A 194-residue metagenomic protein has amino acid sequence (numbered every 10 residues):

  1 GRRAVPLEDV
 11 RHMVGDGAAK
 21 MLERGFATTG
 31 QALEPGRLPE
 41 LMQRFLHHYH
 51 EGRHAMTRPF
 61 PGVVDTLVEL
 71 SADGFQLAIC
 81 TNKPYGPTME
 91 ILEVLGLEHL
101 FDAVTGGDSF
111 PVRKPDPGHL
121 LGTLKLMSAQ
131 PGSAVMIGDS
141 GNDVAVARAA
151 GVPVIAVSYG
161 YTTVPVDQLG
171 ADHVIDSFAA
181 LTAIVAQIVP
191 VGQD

Functional and structural regions predicted by a protein language model:
G1, E23, A27, S71 (+3 more regions): Short polybasic/polar patches that bind polyanions
G1, F26-A27, H50, H54 (+2 more regions): A broad detector of the eukaryotic-type serine/threonine protein kinase catalytic domain
G1-E8, A19, T29: Conserved phosphoryl-transfer catalytic core
L7-E8, A32, H47, P84-D194: Asp-based, Mg2+/Mn2+-dependent phosphohydrolase catalytic module
R11-G15: PIN/NYN-family metal-dependent endoribonuclease catalytic core
D16-E51, P61-V64, E69: A metal-dependent, Asp-based hydrolase signature
D16-G17, D73-G74, L169: Structured helix-beta-strand junction loops
H47-I79, Y85-E90, K114-P117: Short, acidic loop-to-helix structural element flanking the phosphoryl-transfer center in phosphate-processing enzymes
